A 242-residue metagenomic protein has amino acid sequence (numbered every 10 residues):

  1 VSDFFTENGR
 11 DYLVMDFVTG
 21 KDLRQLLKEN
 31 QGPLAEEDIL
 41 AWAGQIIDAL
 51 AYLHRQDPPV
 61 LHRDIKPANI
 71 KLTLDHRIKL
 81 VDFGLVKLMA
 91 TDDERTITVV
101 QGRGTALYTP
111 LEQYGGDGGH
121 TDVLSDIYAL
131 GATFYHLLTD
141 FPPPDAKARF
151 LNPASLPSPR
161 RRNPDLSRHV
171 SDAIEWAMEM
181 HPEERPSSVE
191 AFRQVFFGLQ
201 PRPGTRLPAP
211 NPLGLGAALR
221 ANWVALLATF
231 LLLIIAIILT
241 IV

Functional and structural regions predicted by a protein language model:
F4: Activation-segment/catalytic-loop signature of the eukaryotic protein kinase fold
N8-D22, L26: Conserved short submotifs of the Hanks-type protein kinase catalytic core that shape the nucleotide-binding pocket
W42-A43: Activation segment signature within eukaryotic-like protein kinase domains
I47-V60: Protein kinase catalytic-loop region centered on the HRD/HxD motif
L72-H76: Activation-loop N-terminal segment of eukaryotic-like protein kinases
I78, D92-R103: Regulatory activation segment
L107-P201: C-terminal lobe helix-coil module of Hanks-type protein kinase domains
